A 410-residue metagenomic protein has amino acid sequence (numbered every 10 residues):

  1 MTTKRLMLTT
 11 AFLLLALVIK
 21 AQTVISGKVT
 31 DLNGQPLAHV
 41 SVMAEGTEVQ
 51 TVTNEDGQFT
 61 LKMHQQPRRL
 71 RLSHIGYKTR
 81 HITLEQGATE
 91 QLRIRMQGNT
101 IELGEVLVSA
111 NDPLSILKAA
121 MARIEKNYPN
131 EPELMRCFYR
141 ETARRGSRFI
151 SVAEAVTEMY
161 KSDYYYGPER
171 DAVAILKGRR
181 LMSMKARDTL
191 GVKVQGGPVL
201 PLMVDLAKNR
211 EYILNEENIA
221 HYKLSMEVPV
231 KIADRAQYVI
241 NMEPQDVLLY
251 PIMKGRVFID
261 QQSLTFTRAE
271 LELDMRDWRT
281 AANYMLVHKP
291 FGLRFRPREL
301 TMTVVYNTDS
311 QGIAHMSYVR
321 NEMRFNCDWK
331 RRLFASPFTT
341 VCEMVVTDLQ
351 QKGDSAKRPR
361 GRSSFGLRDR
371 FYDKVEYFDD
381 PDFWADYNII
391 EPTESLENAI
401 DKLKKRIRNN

Functional and structural regions predicted by a protein language model:
F12-K20: Hydrophobic h-region of N-terminal signal peptides that target proteins for export in Gram-negative bacteria
V24-L37: Structural motif
Q35-L37, T60-P67: Short Pro-Gly-centered beta-turn/loop motif in secreted/extracellular proteins
V40-A44, L70, V108: Hydrophobic beta-strand segments
A44, L72-I82: A short, solvent-exposed loop/turn motif at the edges and junctions of modular extracellular/periplasmic domains
E48-Q58: Short, acidic Ser/Thr/Gly-rich low-complexity loop/linker segments typical of extracellular and cell-surface proteins
R95-Y222, A233-A236, M285-L286, P290-N410: Surface-exposed, low-complexity/disordered segments and acidic/polar micro-motifs at processing/linker regions
R210-Q261, T265-L273, N307-T308: Extended beta-strand-rich segments in extracellular/periplasmic secretory proteins, especially within noncatalytic
